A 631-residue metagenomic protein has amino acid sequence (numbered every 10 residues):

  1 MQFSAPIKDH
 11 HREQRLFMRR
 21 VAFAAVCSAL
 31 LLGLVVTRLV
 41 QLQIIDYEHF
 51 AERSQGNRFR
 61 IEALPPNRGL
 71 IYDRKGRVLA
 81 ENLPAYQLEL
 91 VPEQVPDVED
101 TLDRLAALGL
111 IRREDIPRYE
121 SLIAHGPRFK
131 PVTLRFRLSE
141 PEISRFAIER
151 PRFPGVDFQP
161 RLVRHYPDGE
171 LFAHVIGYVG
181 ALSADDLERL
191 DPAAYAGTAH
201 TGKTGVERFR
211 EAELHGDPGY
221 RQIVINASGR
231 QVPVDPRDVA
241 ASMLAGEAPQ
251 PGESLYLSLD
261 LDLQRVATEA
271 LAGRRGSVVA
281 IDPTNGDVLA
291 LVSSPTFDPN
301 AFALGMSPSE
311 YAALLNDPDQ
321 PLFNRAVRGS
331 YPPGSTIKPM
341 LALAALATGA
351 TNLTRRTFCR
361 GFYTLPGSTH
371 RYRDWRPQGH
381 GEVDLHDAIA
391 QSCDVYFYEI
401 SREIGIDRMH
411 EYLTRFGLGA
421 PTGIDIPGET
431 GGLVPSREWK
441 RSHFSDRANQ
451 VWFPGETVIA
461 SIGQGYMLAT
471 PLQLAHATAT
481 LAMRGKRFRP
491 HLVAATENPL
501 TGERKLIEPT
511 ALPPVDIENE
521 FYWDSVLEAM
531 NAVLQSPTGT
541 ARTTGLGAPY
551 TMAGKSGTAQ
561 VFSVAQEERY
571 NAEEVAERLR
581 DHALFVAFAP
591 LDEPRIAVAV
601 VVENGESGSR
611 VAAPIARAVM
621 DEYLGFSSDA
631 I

Functional and structural regions predicted by a protein language model:
M1-P308, P318, S330, N352-F358 (+7 more regions): Periplasmic/cell-envelope proteins involved in peptidoglycan metabolism and beta-lactam response
Q2-K8, A227-G246, P283-T336, M340-V600 (+2 more regions): Beta-lactam-recognizing serine transpeptidase/beta-lactamase-like catalytic domain environment
